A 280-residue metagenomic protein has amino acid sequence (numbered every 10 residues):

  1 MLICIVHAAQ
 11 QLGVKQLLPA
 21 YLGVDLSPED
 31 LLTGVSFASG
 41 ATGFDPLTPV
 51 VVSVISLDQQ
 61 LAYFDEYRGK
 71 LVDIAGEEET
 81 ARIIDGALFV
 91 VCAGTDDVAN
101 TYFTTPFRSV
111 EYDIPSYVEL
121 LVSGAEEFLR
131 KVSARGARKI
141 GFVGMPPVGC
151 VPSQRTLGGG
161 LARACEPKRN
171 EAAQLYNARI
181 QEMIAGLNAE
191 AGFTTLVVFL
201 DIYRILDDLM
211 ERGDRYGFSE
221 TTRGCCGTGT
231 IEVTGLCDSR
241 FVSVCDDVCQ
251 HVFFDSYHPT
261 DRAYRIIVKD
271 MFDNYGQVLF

Functional and structural regions predicted by a protein language model:
M1-F280: Conserved active-site regions of diverse hydrolases
